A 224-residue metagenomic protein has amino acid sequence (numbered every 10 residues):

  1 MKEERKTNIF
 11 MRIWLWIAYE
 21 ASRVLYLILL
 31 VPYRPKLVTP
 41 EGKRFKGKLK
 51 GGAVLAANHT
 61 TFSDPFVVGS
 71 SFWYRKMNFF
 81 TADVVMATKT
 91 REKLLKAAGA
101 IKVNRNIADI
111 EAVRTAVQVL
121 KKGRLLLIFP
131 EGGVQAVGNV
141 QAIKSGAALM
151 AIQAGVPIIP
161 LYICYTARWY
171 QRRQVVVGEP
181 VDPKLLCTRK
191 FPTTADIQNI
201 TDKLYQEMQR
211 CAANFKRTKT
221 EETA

Functional and structural regions predicted by a protein language model:
M1-V54, S63-V67, E92, G99 (+4 more regions): Membrane-anchoring hydrophobic helices of lipid-metabolizing enzymes
K2-I13, E111-A224: Non-catalytic C-terminal accessory region of glycerolipid acyltransferases and related lyso-lipid remodeling enzymes
A21, M86-R91, R168-Y170: Short, glycine/polar-rich helix-capping loops at beta-to-alpha or helix-loop-helix junctions that flank or form
L30, F72, L95, V119 (+1 more regions): A generic structural signal for well-ordered alpha-helical segments
P32-R34, A108-A112: Glycine-rich, highly charged phosphate/nucleotide-binding loops
Y33-P35, R75-M77, A98, R124 (+1 more regions): A structural micro-motif
G42-R44, V84-M86, I107, Y165-A167 (+1 more regions): Residue-level detector of flexible, active-site-proximal loop/helix-junction positions within diverse enzyme catalytic
K46-I107: Catalytic core of membrane glycerolipid acyltransferases/transacylases, capturing the structured, soluble-facing
